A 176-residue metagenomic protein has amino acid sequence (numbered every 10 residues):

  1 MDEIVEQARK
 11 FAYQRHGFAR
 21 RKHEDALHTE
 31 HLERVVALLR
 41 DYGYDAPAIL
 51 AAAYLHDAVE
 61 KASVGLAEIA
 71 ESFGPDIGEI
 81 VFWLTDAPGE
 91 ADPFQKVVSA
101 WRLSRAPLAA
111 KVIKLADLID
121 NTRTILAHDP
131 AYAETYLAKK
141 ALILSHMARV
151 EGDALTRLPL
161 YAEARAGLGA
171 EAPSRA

Functional and structural regions predicted by a protein language model:
M1-A176: Active-site helical microenvironments for divalent-metal-assisted chemistry
